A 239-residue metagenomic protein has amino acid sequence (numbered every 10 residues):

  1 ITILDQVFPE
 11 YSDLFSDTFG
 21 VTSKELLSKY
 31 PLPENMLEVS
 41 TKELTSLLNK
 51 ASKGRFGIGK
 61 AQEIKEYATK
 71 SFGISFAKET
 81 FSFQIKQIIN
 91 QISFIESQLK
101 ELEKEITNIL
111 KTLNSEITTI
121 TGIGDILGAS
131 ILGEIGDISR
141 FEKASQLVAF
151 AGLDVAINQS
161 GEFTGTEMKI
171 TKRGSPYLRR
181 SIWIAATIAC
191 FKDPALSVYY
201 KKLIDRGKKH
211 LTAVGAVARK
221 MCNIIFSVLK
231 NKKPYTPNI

Functional and structural regions predicted by a protein language model:
I1-I239: A detector of single, family-specific signature residues that are central to catalytic or substrate-handling motifs
